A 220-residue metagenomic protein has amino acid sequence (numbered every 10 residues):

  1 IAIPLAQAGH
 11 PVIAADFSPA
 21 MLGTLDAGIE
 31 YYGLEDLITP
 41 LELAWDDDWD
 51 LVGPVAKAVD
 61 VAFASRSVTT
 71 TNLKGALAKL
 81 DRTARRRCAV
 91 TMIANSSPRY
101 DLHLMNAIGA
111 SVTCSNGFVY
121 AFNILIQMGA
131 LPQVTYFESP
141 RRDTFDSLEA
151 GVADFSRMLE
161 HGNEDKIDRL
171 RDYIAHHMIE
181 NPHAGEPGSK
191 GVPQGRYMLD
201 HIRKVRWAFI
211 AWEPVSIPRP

Functional and structural regions predicted by a protein language model:
I1-D48: Class I SAM-dependent methyltransferase SAM/SAH-binding core
D47-A56: Short conserved loop adjoining the S-adenosyl-L-methionine
A62-F63: A conserved beta-strand element that flanks and buttresses the S-adenosyl-L-methionine
V68-T83: A short, conserved alpha-helix within the catalytic core of class I
A84-P98: Conserved beta-strand signature within the Rossmann-like core of class I S-adenosyl-L-methionine
N106-F118, D143: Acceptor-substrate binding/catalytic loop of class I
C114-G129, Q133-T135: Short alpha-helix
Q133-P220: Conserved Class I S-adenosyl-L-methionine
